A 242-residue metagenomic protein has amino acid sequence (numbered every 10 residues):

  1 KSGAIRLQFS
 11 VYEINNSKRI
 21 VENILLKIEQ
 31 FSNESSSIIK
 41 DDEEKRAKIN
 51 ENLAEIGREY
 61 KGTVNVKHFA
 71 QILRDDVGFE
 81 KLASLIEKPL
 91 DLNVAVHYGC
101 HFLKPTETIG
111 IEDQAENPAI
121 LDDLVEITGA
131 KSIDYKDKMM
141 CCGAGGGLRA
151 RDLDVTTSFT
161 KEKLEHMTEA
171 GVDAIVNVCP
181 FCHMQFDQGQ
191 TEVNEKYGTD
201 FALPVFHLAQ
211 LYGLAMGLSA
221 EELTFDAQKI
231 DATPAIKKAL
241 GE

Functional and structural regions predicted by a protein language model:
K1-E242: Iron-sulfur cluster-binding electron-transfer modules in prokaryotic oxidoreductases
